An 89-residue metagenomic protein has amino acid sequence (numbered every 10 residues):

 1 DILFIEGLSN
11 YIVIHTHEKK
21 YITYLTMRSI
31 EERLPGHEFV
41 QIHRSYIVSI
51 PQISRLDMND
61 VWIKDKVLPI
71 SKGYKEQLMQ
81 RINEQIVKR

Functional and structural regions predicted by a protein language model:
D1-I70: Conserved binding/recognition cores within well-folded domains
Y74-R89: Eukaryotic intrinsically disordered, low-complexity regulatory linkers and tails enriched in Ser/Thr/Pro
